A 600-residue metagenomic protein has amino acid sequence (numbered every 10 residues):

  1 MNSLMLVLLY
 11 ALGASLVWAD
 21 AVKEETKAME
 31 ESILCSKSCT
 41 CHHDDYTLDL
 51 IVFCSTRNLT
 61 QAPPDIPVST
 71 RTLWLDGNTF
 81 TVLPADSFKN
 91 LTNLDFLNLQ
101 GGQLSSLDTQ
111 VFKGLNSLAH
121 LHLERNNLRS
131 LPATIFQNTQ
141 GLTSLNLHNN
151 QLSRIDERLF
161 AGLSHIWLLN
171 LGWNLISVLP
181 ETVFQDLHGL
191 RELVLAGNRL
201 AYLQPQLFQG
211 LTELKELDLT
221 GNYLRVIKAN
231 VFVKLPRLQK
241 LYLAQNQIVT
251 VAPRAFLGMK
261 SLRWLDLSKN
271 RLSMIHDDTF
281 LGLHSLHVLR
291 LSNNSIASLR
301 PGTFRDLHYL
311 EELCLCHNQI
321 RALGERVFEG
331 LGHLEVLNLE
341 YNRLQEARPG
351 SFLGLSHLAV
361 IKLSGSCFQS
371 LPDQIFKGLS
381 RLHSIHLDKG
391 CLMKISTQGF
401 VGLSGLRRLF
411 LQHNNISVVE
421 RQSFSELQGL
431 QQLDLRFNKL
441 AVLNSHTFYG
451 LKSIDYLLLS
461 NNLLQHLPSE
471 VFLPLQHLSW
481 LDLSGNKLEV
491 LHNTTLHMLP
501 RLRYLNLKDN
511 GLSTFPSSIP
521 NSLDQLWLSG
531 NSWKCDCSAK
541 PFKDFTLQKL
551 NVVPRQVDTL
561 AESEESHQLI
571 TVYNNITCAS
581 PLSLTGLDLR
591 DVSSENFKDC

Functional and structural regions predicted by a protein language model:
L6-K37, C41, D45-L48, E192 (+4 more regions): Membrane-proximal C-terminal cap and juxtamembrane stalk of leucine-rich repeat ectodomains
Y46, I66-S69, K89-L94, K113-L118 (+19 more regions): Leucine-rich repeat
Y46-F96, Q100-Q103: LRR N-terminal entry segment and analogous cap-like coil->beta motifs
V52, L73-L75, L94-L99, L118-L123 (+17 more regions): Conserved hydrophobic beta-strand positions in leucine-rich repeat
R57, N78, G102, N126 (+17 more regions): Consensus "Asn ladder" position of solenoid repeat domains
T60, T81, S105, R129 (+17 more regions): Leucine-rich repeat
Q61-D65, A85-K89, T109-K113, A133-Q137 (+17 more regions): Recurring C-terminal helix/loop segment of individual leucine-rich repeat
T303, H317, V327, E335 (+2 more regions): Eukaryotic tandem repeat interaction scaffolds
